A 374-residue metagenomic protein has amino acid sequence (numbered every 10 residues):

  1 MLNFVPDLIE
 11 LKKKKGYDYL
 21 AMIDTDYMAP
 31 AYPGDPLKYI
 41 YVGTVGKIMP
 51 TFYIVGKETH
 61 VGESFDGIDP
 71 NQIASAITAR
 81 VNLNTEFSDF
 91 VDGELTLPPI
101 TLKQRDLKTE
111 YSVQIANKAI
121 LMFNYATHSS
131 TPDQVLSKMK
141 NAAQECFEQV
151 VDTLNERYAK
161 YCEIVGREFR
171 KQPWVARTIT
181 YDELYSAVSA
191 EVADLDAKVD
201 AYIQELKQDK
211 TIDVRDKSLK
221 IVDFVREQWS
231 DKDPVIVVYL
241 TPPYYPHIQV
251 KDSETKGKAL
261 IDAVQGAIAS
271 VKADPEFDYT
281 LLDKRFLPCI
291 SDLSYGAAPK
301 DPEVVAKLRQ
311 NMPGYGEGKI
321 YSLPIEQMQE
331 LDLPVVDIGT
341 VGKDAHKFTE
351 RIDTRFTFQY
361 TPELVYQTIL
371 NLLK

Functional and structural regions predicted by a protein language model:
M1-G43: Acidic/histidine-rich catalytic neighborhood of metal-dependent amide-processing enzymes
L2, N71-N82, P362, Y366-L370: Predominant activation on well-ordered alpha-helical scaffold segments within soluble catalytic domains
L2-N3, A29-Y32, H60-V61, S129-P132 (+2 more regions): Flexible loop/turn segments at secondary-structure boundaries
K13-K15, Y41-K47, Y111-N117, Q228-D231 (+1 more regions): Short glycine/proline-enriched loop/turn "hinge" motifs that connect secondary-structure elements and lie
M28, F52-T59, T127, D337-T349: A glycine-centered beta->alpha junction motif in the catalytic cores of kinase/phosphotransferase enzymes
P30-I40, G93-K108, L219, R309-Q329: Conserved alpha/beta core surface patches that mediate binding of polyanionic ligands
V42-V45, G62-I221: Acidic-enriched catalytic cores of C-N bond-cleaving enzymes acting on peptides and small amides
A159-K374: An extended, acidic, His-containing surface patch that forms the Zn2+-binding/catalytic region of metallohydrolases
